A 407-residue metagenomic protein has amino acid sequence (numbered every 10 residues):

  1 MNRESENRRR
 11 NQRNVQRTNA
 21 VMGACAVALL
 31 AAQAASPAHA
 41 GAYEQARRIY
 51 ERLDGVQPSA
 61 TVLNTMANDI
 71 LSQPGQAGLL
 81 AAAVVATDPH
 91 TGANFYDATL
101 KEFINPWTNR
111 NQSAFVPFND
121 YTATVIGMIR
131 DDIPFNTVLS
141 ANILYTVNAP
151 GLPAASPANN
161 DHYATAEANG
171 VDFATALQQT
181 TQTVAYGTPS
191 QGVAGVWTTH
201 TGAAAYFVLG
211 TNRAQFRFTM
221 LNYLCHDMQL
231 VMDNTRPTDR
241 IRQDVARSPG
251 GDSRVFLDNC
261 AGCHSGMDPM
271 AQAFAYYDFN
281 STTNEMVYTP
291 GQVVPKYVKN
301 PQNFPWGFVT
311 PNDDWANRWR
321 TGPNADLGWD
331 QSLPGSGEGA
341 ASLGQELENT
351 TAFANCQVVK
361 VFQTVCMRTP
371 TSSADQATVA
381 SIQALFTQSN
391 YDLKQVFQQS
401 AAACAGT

Functional and structural regions predicted by a protein language model:
M1-R17: N-terminal secretory signal peptides that target proteins for export/translocation
M22-A32: Bacterial N-terminal signal peptides
A34-A42: Boundary at the C-terminal end of the N-terminal hydrophobic targeting segment
A42-A93, D97-L100, Y277-W329, S336 (+1 more regions): Substrate/cofactor-recognition hotspot
L79-M270, E348, A352, F362-V365 (+2 more regions): Extended surface/linker regions that mediate inter-domain or inter-protein docking in multi-component redox
G202-N212, A246-V255, S265, N280-P370 (+4 more regions): Electron-transfer interface patches adjacent to heme c in soluble/periplasmic c-type cytochromes and di-/multiheme
Q272-A275: Histidine-centered nuclease catalytic patch
